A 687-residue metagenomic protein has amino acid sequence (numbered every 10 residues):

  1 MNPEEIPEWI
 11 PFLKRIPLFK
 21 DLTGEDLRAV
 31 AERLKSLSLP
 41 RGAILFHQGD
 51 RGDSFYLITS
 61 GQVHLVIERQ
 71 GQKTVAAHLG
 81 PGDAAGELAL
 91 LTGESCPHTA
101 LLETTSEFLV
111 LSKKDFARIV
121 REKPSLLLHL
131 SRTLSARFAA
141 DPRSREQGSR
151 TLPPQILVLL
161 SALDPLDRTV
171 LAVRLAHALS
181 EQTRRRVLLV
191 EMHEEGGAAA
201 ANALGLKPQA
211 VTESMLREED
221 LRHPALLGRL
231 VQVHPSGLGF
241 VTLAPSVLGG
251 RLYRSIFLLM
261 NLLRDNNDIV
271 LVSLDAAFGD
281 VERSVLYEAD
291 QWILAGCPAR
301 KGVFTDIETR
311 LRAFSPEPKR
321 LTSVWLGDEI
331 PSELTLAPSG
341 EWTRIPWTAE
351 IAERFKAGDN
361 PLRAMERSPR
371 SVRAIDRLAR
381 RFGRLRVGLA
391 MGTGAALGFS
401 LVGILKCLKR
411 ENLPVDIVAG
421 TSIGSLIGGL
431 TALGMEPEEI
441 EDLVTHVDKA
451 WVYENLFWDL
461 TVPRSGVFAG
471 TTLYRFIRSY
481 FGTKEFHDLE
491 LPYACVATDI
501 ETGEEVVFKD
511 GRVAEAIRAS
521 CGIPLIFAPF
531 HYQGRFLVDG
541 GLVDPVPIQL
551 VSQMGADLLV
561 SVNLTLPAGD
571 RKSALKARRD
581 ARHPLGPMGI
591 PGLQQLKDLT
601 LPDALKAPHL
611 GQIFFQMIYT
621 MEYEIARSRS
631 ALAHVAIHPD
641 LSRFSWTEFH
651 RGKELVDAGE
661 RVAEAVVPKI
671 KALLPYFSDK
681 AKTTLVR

Functional and structural regions predicted by a protein language model:
E8-W9, D26, C96-P97, K113-L152: A small-molecule sensor/coupling module
I10, K14-V66, Q70-V75: Regulatory nucleotide-sensing modules
V75-L130: Cyclic-nucleotide recognition modules
L152-N202, L263, I423: Walker A/P-loop phosphate-binding motif and the immediately C-terminal alpha-helix
Q182-F240: Phosphate-binding loop that captures ATP/GTP phosphates
L221-P235, G239-F278: Cytosolic-facing regulatory segments adjacent to core modules
L258-R344, V560, A568-G569: Conserved catalytic-core segment of NTP-binding enzymes
W325-V372, P437-F476, Y480, T498-V513 (+2 more regions): Non-catalytic peripheral regions of patatin-like phospholipases
